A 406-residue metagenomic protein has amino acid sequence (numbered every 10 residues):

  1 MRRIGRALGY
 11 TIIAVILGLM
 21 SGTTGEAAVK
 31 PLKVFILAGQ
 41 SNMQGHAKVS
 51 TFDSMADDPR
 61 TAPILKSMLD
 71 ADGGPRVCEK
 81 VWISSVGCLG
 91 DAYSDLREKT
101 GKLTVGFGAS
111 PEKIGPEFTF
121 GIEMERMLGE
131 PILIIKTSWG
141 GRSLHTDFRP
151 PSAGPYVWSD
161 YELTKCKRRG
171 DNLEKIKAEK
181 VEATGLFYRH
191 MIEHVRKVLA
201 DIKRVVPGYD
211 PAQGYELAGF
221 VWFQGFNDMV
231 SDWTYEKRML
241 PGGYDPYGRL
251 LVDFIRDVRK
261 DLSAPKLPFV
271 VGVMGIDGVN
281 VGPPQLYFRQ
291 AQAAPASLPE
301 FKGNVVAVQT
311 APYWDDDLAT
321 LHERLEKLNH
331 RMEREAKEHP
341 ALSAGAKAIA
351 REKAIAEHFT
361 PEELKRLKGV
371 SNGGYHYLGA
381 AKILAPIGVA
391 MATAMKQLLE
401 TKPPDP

Functional and structural regions predicted by a protein language model:
M1-R6: N-terminal secretory signal peptides that target proteins for export/translocation
G9-M20: Bacterial N-terminal signal peptides
E26-P406: Cell-envelope and extracellular/periplasmic
